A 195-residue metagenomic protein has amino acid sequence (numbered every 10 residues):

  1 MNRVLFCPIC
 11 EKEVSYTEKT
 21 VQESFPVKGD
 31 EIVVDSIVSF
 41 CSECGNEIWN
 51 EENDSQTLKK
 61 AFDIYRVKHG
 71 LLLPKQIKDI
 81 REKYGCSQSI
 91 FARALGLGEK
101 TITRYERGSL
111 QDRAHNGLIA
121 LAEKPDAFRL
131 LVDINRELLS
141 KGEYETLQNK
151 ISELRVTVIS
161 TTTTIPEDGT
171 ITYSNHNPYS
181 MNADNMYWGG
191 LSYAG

Functional and structural regions predicted by a protein language model:
M1-D63: N-terminal cysteine/histidine-rich coordination modules
E13, N135-G195: Helix-turn-helix/homeodomain-like alpha-helical modules used for DNA recognition and transcription-factor dimerization
V21, S55, R113, R129-L130: Secondary-structure transition/capping residues
S39-F40, P125-F128, N135-L138, E153: Short, intrinsically disordered/low-complexity patches at protein termini and at juxtamembrane boundaries
W49-A114: Extended interfacial segments that mediate partner engagement and assembly in macromolecular machines
L72, D133-I134: Short coil/turn segments at secondary-structure boundaries
I80, A122, K150: Residues that form generic nucleotide/phosphate-binding pockets
A114-V132: DNA major-groove recognition helix of helix-turn-helix/homeodomain DNA-binding modules
